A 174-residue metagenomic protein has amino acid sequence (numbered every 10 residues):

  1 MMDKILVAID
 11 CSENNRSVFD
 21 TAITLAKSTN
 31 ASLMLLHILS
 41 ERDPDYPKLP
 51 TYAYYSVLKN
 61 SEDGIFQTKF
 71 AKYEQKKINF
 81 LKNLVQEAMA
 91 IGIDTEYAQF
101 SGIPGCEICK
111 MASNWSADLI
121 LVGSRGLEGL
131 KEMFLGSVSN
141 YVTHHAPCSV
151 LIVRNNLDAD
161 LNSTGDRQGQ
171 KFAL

Functional and structural regions predicted by a protein language model:
M1-D63, I91, E96-A98, D158 (+1 more regions): Small/aliphatic-rich secondary-structure junction motif
K4-I9, N15, C106-L161, Q170-F172: Gly/Ser-rich helix-loop-strand patches that form or flank binding pockets for ribonucleotide-derived cofactors
S12, E74, A98, E128-G129: A generic secondary-structure micro-motif detector that highlights 1-2 residue hydrophobic/ambivalent hotspots embedded
R42-D43, A71, Q75-I120, L157-L174: Structural beta-alpha unit
S61-K72: Short glycine/proline- and acidic residue-enriched helix-loop micro-motifs that form flexible lids or anion-recognition
